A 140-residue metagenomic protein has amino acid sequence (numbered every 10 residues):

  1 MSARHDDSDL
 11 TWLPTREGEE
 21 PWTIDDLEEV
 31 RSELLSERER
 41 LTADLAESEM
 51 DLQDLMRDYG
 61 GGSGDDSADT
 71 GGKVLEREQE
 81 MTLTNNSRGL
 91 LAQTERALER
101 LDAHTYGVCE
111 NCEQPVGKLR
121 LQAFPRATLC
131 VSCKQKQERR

Functional and structural regions predicted by a protein language model:
S2-A103: Interaction interfaces in information-processing and related assembly proteins
L34, C112, L121: Residue-level signature of catalytic and energy-coupling elements of molecular machines, predominantly ATP/GTP-dependent
R88, Y106, A127: Residues immediately within or flanking Cys/His clusters that coordinate Zn2+ in small zinc-binding modules
N111-C112, S132: Short, cysteine/histidine-rich loop/knuckle motifs that typically chelate Zn2+
V116-G117, E138: Short functional micro-motifs and their immediate structural scaffolds
R120-R126: Short linker/helix segments within small regulatory modules
A123, E138-R139: Topology signature of small-to-medium multi-pass alpha-helical membrane proteins
A127-Q135: Cysteine-rich micro-motifs
